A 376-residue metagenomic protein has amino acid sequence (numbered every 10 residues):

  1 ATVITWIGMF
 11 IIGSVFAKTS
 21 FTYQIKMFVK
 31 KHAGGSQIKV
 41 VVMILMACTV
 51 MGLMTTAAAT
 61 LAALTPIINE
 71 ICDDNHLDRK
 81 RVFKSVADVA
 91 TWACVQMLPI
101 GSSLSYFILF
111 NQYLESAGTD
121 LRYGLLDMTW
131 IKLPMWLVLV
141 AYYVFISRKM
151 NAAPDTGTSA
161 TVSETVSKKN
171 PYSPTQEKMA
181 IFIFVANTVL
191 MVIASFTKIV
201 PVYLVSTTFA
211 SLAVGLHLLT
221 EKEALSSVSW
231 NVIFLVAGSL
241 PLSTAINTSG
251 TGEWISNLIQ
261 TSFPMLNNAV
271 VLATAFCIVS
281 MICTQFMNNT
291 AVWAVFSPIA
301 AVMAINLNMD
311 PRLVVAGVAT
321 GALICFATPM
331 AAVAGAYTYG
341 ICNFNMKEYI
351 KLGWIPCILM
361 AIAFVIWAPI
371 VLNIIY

Functional and structural regions predicted by a protein language model:
A1-D78, S227-V232, V236-L307: Membrane-embedded alpha-helical segments and adjacent helix-loop junctions characteristic of multi-pass solute
A1-W6, D127-N257, I355-A361, V365-Y376: Hydrophobic transmembrane alpha-helices of multi-pass small-molecule transporters
T2-I11, V200-A210, S262-L272, A316-T328: Structural signature of hydrophobic alpha-helical transmembrane segments
F16, Q37-I38, T55, A59 (+14 more regions): Alpha-helix capping and helix-loop boundary segments enriched in small/acidic/polar residues
S36, E70-A87, L126-I131, P174-F184 (+2 more regions): Hydrophobic alpha-helical transmembrane segments
I38, D74-N170, A316-Y376: Juxtamembrane and boundary regions of transmembrane helices in multi-pass small-molecule transporters and channels
V40-L45, F83-V86, M179-I183, N187 (+4 more regions): Hydrophobic alpha-helical transmembrane segments of polytopic
A47-T56, A90-I100, L190-F196, I278-N289 (+1 more regions): Transmembrane alpha-helix interface/packing and boundary motifs in multi-pass membrane proteins, characterized by
